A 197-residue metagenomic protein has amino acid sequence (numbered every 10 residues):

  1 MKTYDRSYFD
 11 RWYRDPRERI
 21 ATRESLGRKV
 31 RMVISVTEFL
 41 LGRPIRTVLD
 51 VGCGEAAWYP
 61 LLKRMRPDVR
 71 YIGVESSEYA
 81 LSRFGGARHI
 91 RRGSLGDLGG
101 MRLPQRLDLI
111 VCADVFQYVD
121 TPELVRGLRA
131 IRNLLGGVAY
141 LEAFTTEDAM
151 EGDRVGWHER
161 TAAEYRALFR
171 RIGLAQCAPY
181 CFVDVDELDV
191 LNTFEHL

Functional and structural regions predicted by a protein language model:
M1-L103, V119-L197: Class I (Rossmann-like) S-adenosyl-L-methionine-dependent methyltransferase catalytic domain, capturing the SAM-binding
V111: A conserved beta-strand element that flanks and buttresses the S-adenosyl-L-methionine
D114-V115: Short catalytic micro-motifs in class I SAM-dependent methyltransferases
